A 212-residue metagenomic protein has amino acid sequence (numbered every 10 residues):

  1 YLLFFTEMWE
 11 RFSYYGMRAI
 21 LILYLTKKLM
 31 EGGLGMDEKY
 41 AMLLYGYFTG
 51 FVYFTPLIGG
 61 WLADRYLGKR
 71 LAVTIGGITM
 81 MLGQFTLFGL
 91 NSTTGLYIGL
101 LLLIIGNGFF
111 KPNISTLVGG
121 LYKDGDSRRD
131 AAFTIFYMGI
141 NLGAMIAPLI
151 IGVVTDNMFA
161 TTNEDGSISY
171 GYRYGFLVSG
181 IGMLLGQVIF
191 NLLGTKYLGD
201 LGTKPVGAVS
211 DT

Functional and structural regions predicted by a protein language model:
M8, G83, T94-F110: Hydrophobic core of transmembrane alpha-helices in multi-pass small-molecule transporters, especially MFS/SLC-type
R18-A19, L57-I58, L142-M158: A gly/Pro-rich, aromatic-decorated transmembrane alpha-helix motif that marks the paired, flexible gating helices
A19-M42, D156: Short amphipathic helix-loop junctions that connect adjacent transmembrane helices in Major Facilitator Superfamily/SLC
M42-A63, K111, M145-A147: Central cavity-lining transmembrane alpha-helices of secondary-active solute carriers, predominantly the Major
R65-G77, D126: Cytoplasmic membrane-interface "Motif A"-like loop-to-helix N-cap segments of 12-TM Major Facilitator Superfamily
I75-L96: C-terminal ends and interior cores of transmembrane alpha-helices in multi-pass membrane transporters/permeases
F109-K123: Intracellular juxtamembrane helix-capping segments at the cytosolic ends of symmetry-related transmembrane helices
D124, G152-T212: Intracellular loop-helix junctions on the cytosolic face of multi-pass helical membrane proteins
